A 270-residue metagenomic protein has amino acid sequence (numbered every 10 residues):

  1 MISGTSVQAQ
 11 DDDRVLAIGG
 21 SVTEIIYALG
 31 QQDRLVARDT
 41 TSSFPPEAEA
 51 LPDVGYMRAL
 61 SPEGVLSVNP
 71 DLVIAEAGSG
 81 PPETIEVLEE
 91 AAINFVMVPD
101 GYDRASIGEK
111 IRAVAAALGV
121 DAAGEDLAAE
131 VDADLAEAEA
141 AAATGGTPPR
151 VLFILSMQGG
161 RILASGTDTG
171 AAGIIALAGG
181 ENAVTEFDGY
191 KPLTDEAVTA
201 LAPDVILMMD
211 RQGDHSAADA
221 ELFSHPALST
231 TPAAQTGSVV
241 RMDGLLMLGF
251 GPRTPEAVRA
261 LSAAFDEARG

Functional and structural regions predicted by a protein language model:
M1-S3: Bacterial N-terminal signal peptides
T5-A9: Sec/Tat signal peptide C-region and signal peptidase I cleavage site
Q10-R14, E83-G159, E181-E186, G237-G270: Extracytoplasmic substrate-binding proteins
R14-V68, L72-S79, E83: A short, structured surface patch at a secondary-structure boundary
G19, A77-G78, D100, L155 (+4 more regions): Short secondary-structure boundary segments
E63-N69, L193-A202: Short helices/loops that flank or line small-molecule/ion binding pockets
P81-E90, V205-F223: A ligand-binding cleft/hinge motif common to bilobed small-molecule-binding domains
S165-Y190, D210, R241: His/Asp/Glu-enriched short active-site or ligand-binding loop at hydrolase and phosphoryl-transfer sites
